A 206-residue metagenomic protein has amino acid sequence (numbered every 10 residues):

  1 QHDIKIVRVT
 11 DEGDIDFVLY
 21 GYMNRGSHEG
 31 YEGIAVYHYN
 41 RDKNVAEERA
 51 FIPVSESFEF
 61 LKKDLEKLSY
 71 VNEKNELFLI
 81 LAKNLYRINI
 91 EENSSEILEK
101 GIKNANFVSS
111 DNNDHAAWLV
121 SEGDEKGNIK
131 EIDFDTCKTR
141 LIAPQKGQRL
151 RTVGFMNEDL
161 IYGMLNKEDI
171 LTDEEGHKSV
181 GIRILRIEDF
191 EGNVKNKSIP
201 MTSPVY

Functional and structural regions predicted by a protein language model:
Q1, V7-E29, G33-H38, E66-L81 (+3 more regions): Short beta-strand elements that form the blades of beta-propeller/WD-repeat-like and other beta-sheet-rich scaffold
Q1-H2, H28-F60, I80-K100, D124-K146 (+1 more regions): Surface-exposed loop/turn elements that mediate protein-protein interactions on large endomembrane-trafficking
H2-R8, S55-S69, K100-D111, K146-E158 (+1 more regions): Repeated scaffold domains used in trafficking and secretory/extracellular systems, primarily beta-propellers
